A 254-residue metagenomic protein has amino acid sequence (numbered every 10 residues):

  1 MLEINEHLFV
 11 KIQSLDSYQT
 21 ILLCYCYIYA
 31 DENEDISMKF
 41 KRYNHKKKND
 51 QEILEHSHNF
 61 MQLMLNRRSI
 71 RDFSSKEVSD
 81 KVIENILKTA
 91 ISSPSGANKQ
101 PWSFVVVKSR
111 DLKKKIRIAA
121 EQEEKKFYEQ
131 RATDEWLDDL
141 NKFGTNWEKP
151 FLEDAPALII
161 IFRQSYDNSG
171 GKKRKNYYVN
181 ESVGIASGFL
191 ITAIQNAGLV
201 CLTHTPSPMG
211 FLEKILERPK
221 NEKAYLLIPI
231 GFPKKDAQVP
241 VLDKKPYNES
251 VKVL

Functional and structural regions predicted by a protein language model:
M1-L2, E6-H7, I12-L15: N-terminal amphipathic/hydrophobic targeting modules at extreme N-termini, encompassing cleavable Sec/SRP-type signal
H7, D16-Y18, Y25-Y27: Intrinsic-disorder-associated, low-complexity terminal segments enriched in Asp/Asn/His/Tyr and depleted of Lys/Arg
I12, L23, Y27-I70, S74-D80 (+4 more regions): N-terminal accessory segments that position/regulate proteins before the catalytic core
Y29-H56, K223-L254: C-terminal helix-cap and adjacent tail motif
N33, V106-V183: Glycine/small-residue-rich phosphate/adenosyl-binding loop
T89-I91, S165-I215: Small-aliphatic-rich amphipathic alpha-helix that forms the alpha element of a beta-alpha
I91-A97: Glycine-rich phosphate/pyrophosphate-binding beta-alpha loops
L212-L226: Short, electropositive alpha-helical surface patch
